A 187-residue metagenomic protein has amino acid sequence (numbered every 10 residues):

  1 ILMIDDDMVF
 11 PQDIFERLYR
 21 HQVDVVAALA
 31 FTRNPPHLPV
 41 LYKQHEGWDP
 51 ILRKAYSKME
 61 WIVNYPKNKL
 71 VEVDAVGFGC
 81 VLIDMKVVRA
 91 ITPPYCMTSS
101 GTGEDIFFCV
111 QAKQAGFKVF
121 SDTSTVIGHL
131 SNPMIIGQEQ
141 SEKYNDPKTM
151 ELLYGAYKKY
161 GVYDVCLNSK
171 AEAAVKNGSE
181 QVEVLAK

Functional and structural regions predicted by a protein language model:
I1-V9: Short beta-strand-to-loop acidic/aromatic patch adjacent to the donor-nucleotide binding site
F10-P11, D105: Amphipathic coiled-coil/heptad-repeat helices and related helical stalk/stem segments that mediate oligomerization
P11-M97: Conserved catalytic core of nucleotide-sugar-dependent glycosyltransferases
M85-K86, A90-K187: C-terminal catalytic/acceptor-binding lobe
